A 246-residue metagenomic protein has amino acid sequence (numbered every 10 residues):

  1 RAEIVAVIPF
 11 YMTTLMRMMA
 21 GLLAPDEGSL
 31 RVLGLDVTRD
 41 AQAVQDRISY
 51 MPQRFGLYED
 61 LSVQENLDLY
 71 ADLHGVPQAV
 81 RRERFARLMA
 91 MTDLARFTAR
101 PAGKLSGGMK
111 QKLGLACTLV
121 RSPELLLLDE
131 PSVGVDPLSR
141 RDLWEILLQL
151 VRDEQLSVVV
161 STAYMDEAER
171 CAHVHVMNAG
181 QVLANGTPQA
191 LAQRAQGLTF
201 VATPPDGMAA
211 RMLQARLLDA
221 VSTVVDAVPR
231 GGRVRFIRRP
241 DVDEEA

Functional and structural regions predicted by a protein language model:
A20: Helix-to-loop junction immediately C-terminal to a conserved catalytic motif
G28-R39, A43-V44: Conserved ABC transporter NBD signature motif
D68, D72, A79-F97: Conserved ABC ATPase "signature" region
S122: Conserved catalytic motifs of ABC-family nucleotide-binding domains
L126-D129: Catalytic Walker B motif of ABC-type/P-loop ATPase nucleotide-binding domains
